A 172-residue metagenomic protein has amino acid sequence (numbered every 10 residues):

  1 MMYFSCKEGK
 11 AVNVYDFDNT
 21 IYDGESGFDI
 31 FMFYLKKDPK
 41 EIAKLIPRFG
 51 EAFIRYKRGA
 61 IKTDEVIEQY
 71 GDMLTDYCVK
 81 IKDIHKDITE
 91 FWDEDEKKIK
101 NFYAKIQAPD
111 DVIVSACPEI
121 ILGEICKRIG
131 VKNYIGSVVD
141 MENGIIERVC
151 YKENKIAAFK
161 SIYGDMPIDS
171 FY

Functional and structural regions predicted by a protein language model:
M2-R58: Active-site neighborhood of HAD-like aspartate-dependent phosphohydrolases
M2-V12, D87-Y172: C-terminal cap/substrate-recognition subdomain and adjoining C-terminal extension of metal-dependent phosphatase-like
D18, K37, R58, D72-D76 (+3 more regions): A general boundary/transition motif marking the beginning of the first structured unit of a protein
D23-G27, T63, I67, K152: Generic structural signal for well-ordered secondary structure
D29-K36, K44, R48-E51, E68-M73 (+4 more regions): Charged/polar, solvent-exposed surface patches and flexible loops
F49-Y77, C126-Y134: Short, compositionally biased "basic patch" segments
E65-N101: Metal-dependent phosphoesterase signature
